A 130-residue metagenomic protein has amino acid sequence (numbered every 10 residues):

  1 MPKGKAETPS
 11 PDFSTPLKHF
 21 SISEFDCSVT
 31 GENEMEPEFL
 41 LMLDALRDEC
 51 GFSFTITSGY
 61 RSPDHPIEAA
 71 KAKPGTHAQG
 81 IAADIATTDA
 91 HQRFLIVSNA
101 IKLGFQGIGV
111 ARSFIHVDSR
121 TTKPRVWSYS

Functional and structural regions predicted by a protein language model:
M1-E49, T121-P124, S130: Extracytoplasmic cell-surface/polysaccharide-interacting catalytic and binding patches
S23-S28, P63, E68, A72 (+1 more regions): Surface-exposed loop/turn and secondary-structure junction residues enriched for glycine/proline
V29, F54-Y60, T88-H91: N-terminal start-of-chain detector that recognizes signal peptides and the immediate post-cleavage beginning
M35-M42, F52, H65, I81 (+2 more regions): Amphipathic alpha-helical interface surfaces
L40-A70: Extended, low-complexity, intrinsically disordered C-terminal regulatory tails of eukaryotic serine/threonine kinases
P74-I81, A86-S130: Catalytic cores and adjacent binding grooves of peptidoglycan-active enzymes
